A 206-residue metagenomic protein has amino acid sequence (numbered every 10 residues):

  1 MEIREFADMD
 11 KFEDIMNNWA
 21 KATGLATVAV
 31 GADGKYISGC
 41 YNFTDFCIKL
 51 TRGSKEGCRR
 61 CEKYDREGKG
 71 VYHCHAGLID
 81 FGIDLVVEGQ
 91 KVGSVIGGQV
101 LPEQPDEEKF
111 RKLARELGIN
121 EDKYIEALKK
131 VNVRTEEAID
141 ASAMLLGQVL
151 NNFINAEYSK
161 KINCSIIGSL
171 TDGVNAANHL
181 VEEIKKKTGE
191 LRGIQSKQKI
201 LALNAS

Functional and structural regions predicted by a protein language model:
M1-F6, K129-V131, V174: Short regulatory/linker helices and ligand/cofactor-binding micro-motifs at input modules
M1-G77: Structured interaction and signal-relay segments at domain junctions
R59-R115, K130, R134-A141, L145 (+1 more regions): Sensory/regulatory domains in signal-transduction proteins
R115-E121: Active-site gating loops and adjacent loop-to-helix segments of metal-dependent hydrolytic enzymes
D122, E126, V133-T171, N175: Signal-transmission coiled-coil "S-helix"-like helices that couple sensory/receiver modules to catalytic effector
G168, N175, H179-E182, G189: Residues at a fixed heptad register within alpha-helical coiled-coils and interdomain linker helices that relay
E182-S206: Amphipathic helical oligomerization segments
